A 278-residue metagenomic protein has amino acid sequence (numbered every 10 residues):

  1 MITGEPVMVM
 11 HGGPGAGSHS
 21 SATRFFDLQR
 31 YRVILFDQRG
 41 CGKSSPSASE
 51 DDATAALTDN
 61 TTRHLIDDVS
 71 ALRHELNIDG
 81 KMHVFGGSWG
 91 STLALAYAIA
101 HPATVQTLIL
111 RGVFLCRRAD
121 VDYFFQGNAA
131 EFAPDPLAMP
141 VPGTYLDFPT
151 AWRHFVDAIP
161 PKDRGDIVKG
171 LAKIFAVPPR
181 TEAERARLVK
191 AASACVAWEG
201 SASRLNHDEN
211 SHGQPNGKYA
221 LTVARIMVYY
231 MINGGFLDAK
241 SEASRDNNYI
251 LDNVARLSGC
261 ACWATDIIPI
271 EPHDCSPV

Functional and structural regions predicted by a protein language model:
M1-E50: Conserved HGGG/HGGXW glycine-rich cap/lid loop of the alpha/beta-hydrolase fold
R63-M82: Conserved acidic catalytic loop of the alpha/beta-hydrolase fold
V84-F85, A264: Conserved alpha/beta-hydrolase fold motif
S91-P102, L108: Short glycine-enriched nucleophile-adjacent loop and the immediately C-terminal alpha-helix near the catalytic center
A103-K173: A catalytic-pocket lid/entrance helix-loop region that shapes and gates access to the active site across common
D163-E242: Alpha/beta-hydrolase fold active-site neighborhood
D238, D266-S276: Conserved alpha/beta-hydrolase "acid-adjacent" motif
L257-G259, A264-D266: Short beta-strand/loop motif that positions the catalytic acidic residue of the alpha/beta-hydrolase fold
